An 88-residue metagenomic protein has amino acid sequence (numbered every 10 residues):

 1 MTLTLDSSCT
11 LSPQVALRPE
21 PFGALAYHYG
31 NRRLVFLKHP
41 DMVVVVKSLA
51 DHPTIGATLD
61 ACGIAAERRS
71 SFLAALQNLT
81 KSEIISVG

Functional and structural regions predicted by a protein language model:
M1-S48: Acidic, low-complexity/disordered tracts enriched in E/D and polar residues
R33-G88: Long, charge-rich, low-complexity alpha-helical segments
